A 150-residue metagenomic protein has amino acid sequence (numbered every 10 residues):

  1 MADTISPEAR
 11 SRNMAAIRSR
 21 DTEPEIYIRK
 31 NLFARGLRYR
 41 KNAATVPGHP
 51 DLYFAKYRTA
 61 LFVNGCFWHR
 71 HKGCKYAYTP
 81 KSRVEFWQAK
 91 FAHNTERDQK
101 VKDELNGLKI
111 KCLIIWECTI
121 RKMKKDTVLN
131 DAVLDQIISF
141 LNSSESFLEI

Functional and structural regions predicted by a protein language model:
M1-I114, T119-I150: Nucleic-acid endo/exonuclease domains
